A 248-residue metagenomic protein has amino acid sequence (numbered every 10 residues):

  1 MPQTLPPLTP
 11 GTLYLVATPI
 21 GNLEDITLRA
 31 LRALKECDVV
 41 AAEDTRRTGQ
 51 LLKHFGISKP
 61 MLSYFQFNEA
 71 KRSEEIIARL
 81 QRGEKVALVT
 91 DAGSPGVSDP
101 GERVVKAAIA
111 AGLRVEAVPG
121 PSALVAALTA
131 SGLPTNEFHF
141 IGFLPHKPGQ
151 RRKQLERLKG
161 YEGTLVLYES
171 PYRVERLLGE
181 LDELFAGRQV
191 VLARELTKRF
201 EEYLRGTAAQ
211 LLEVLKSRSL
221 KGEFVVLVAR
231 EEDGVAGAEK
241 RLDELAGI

Functional and structural regions predicted by a protein language model:
M1-Q66: Glycine-rich, flexible N-terminal cofactor/catalytic loop recognition
P10, K85, T164, Y168-I248: A contiguous loop/helix-start segment that scaffolds small-molecule binding in enzyme catalytic cores
L34-V40, G112-E116, G163-L165: Short active-site oxyanion
A42-E43, D99, Y168: Short beta-strand scaffold positions
R46-T48, G93-S94, A123, R173 (+1 more regions): Alpha-helix capping/helix-boundary segments
S63-K71, L144-P148: Conserved helicase motor
F65, S73-S122: Glycine/small-residue-rich loop that forms an oxyanion/phosphate-binding "nest" at active or ligand-binding sites
R103-Y161: Class I SAM-dependent methyltransferase SAM-binding "motif I" and its flanking Rossmann-like core
